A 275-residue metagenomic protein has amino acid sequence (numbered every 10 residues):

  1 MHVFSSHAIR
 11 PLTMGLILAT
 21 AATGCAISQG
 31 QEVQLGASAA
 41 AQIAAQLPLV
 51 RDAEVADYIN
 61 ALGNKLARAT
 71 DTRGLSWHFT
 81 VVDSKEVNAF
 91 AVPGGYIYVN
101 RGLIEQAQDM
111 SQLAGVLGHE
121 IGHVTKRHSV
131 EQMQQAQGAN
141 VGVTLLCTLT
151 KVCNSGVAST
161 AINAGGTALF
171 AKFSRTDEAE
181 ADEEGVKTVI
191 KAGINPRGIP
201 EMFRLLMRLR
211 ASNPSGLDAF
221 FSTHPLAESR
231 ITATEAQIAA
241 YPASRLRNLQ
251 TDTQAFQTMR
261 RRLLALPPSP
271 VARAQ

Functional and structural regions predicted by a protein language model:
M1-H7: N-terminal secretory signal peptides that target proteins for export/translocation
R10-Q275: A Zn2+-metalloprotease active-site environment signal
